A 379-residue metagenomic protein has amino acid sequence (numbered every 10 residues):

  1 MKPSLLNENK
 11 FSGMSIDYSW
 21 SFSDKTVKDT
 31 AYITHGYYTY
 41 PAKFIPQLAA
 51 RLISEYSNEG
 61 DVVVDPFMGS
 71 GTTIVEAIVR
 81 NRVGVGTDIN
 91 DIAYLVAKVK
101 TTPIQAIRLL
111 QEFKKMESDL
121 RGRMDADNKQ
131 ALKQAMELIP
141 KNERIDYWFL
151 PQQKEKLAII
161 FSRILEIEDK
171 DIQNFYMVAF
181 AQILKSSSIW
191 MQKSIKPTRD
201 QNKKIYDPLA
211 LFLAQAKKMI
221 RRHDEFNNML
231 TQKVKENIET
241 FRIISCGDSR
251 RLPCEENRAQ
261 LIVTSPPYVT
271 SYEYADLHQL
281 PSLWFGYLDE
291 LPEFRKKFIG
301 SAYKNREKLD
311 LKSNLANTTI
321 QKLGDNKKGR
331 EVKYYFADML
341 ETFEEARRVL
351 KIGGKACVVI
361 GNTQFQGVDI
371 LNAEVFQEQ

Functional and structural regions predicted by a protein language model:
L6-L48, L52-E59, V85-D310, G361 (+2 more regions): Nucleic-acid modification enzymes, centered on SAM-dependent nucleic-acid methyltransferases
G60-G69: Conserved class I S-adenosyl-L-methionine
V62, V83, F175, G354-K355: Short glycine-centered segments of the SAM/dcSAM-binding site in methyltransferase folds
V64, V263, C357: N-terminal Rossmann-like NAD(P) cofactor-binding module of classical short-chain dehydrogenase/reductase
T72-R82: Conserved SAM-binding loop of SAM-dependent methyltransferases across substrates and taxa, primarily the Class I
T319-D338: Adenine-nucleotide phosphate-binding core of ATP-dependent small-molecule kinases
Q321-L323, A356-Q366: Short, glycine-/aromatic-enriched active-site segment of Class I SAM-dependent methyltransferases
F336-I352: A short glycine-rich, Lys/Arg-flanked "PGG" loop and its adjoining helix->strand segment in the class I
